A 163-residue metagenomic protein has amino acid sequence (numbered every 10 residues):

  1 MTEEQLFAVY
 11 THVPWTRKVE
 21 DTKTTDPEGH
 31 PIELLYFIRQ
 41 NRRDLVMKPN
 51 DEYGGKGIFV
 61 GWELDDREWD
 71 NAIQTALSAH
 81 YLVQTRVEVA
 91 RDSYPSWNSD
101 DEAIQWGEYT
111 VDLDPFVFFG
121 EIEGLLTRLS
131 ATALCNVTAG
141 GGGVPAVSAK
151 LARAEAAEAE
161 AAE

Functional and structural regions predicted by a protein language model:
M1-R91: Active-site nucleotide/adenylate-binding loops and adjacent lid/helix of ATP-dependent enzymes
D51, K56-E163: ATP-dependent carboxylate/phosphate-activation module, predominantly the ATP-grasp catalytic core and closely related
